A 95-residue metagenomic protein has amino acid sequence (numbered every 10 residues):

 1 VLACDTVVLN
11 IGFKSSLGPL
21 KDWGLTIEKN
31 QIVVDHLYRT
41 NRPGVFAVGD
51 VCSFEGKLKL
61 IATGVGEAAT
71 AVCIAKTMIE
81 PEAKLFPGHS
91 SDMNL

Functional and structural regions predicted by a protein language model:
L2-G66, T70-C73, T77: FAD-site-proximal beta/loop scaffold in flavoenzymes
K76-L95: Active-site-proximal substrate-binding core of FAD-dependent oxidoreductases
